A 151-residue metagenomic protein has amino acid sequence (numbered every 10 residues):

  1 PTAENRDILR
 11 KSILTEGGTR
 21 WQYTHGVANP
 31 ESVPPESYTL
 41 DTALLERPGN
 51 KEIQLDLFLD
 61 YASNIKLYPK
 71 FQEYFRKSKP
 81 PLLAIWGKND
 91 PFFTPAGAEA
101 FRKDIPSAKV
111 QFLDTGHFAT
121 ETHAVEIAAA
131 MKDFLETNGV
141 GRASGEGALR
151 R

Functional and structural regions predicted by a protein language model:
P1-A108, K132, N138-G141: Flexible "cap/lid" subdomain of the alpha/beta-hydrolase fold that forms the substrate-access gate
S107-R151: Catalytic active-site module of serine/aspartate enzymes centered on a nucleophile-bearing elbow/loop
